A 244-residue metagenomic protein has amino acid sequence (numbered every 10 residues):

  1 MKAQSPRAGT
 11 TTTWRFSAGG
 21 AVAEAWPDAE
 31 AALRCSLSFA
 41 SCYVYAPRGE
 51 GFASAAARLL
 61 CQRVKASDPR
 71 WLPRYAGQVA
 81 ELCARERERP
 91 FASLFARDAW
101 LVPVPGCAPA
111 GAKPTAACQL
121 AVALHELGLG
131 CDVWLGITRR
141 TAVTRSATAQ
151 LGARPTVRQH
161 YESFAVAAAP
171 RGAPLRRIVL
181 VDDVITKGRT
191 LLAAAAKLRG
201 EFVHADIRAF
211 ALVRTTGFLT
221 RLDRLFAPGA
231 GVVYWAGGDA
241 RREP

Functional and structural regions predicted by a protein language model:
K2-S17, L192-P244: PRPP-dependent phosphoribosyltransferase catalytic core
K2-W100, C107-G111, T138-P174: Active-site-facing substrate-recognition patch
L82-R85, A123-L127, K197-E201, T216: Active-site catalytic microenvironments for nucleophilic, acid-base chemistry
W100, W134, V179, R208-F210: A structural signal for isolated positions on well-ordered beta-strands in alpha/beta enzyme cores
K113-L120: Charged helix-capping and loop-helix junction motifs
A121, G128-C131, R139-T144: Alpha-helical ds-nucleic-acid-binding substructure associated with the helix-hairpin-helix region of base-excision DNA
L124-W134, F202-I207: Structural alpha-beta junctions
L180-A194: A phosphate-binding catalytic loop at a beta-strand-loop-alpha-helix junction that coordinates phosphoryl groups
